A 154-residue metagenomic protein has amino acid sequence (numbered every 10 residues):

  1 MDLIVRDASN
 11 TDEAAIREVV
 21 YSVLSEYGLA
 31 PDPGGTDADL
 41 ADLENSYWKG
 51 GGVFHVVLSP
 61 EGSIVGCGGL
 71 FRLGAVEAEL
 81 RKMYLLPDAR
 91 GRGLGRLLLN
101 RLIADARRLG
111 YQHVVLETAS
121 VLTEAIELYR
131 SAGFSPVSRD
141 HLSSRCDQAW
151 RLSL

Functional and structural regions predicted by a protein language model:
L3, D7-R81, L86-P87, L99-R101 (+4 more regions): Acetyl-CoA-dependent GNAT
G68, I126-E127: Short, well-ordered secondary-structure micro-motifs
P87-R90, L116-A125, L142-D147: Conserved beta-strand-loop-alpha-helix junction that forms the acyl-donor binding cleft
R92, R96, N100: Residues forming the Rossmann-fold NAD(P)(H) cofactor-binding site
A106-T118: Conserved GNAT acetyl-CoA-binding A-motif
Y129, F134: Conserved active-site tyrosine of GNAT-family acetyltransferases
